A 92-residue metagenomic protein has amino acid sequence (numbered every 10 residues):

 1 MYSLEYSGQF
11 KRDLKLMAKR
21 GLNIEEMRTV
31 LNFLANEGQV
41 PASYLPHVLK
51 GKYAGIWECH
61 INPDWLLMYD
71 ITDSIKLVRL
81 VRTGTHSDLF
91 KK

Functional and structural regions predicted by a protein language model:
M1-P63, I71-R79, S87-K92: Basic, Lys/Arg-enriched alpha-helical interface segments
G84: Residues forming the ATP-binding cleft of Hanks-type serine/threonine protein kinase domains
